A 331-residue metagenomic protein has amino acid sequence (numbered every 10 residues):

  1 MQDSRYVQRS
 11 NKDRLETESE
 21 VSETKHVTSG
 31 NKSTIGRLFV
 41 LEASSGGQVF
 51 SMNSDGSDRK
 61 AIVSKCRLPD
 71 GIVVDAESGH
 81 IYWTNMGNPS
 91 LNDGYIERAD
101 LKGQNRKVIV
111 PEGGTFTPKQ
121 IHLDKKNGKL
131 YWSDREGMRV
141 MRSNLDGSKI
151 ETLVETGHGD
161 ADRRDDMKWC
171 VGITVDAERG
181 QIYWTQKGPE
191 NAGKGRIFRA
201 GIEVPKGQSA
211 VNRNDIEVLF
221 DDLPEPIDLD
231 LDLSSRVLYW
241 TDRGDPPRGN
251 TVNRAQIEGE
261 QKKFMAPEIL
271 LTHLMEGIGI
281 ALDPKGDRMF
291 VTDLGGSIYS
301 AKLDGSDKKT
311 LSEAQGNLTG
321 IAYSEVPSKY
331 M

Functional and structural regions predicted by a protein language model:
E23-I35, C66-G79, M86, G113-K129 (+7 more regions): Beta-rich, blade/repeat-based domains predominating in secreted/periplasmic proteins but also intracellular
K25-A61: An edge-strand/N-cap motif at the start of beta-rich repeat modules
A43-S44, M86-G87, R135, L145 (+6 more regions): Short loop/turn segments immediately following the C-termini of beta-strands
S44-G46, S78, D93, N127 (+8 more regions): Surface-exposed loop/turn positions within WD40 beta-propeller blades
S45, D55, K65, G114 (+8 more regions): Conserved loop/turn at the beginning of each blade in beta-propeller domains
G46-F50, L91-E97, M138-M141, N191-A200 (+2 more regions): Structural motif
D58-V63, N105-P111, K149-R163, N214-F220 (+2 more regions): A short beta-strand motif characteristic of beta-propeller blades
A200-S209, A255-K262: Short loop/turn segments immediately following beta-strands, especially the blade-tip and inter-blade linker loops
